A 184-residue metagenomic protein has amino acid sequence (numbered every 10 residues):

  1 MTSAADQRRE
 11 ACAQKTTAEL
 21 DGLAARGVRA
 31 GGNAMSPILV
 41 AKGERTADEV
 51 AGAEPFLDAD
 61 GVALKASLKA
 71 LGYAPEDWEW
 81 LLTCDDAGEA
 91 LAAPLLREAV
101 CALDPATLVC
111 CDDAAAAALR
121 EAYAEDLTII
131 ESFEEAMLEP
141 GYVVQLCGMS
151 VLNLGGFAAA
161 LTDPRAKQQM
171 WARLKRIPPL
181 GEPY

Functional and structural regions predicted by a protein language model:
M1-Y184: A polyanion-binding, active-site-adjacent surface
